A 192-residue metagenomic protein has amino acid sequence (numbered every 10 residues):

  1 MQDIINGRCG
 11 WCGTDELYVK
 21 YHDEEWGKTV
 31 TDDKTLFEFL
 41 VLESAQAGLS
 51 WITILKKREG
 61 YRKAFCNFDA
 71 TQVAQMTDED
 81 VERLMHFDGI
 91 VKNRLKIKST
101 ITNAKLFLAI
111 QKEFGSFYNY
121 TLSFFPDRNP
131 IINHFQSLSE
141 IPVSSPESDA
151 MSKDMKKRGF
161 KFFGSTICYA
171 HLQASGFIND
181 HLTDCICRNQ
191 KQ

Functional and structural regions predicted by a protein language model:
M1-Q192: HhH-family (HhH-GPD) DNA N-glycosylase catalytic core used in base-excision repair
